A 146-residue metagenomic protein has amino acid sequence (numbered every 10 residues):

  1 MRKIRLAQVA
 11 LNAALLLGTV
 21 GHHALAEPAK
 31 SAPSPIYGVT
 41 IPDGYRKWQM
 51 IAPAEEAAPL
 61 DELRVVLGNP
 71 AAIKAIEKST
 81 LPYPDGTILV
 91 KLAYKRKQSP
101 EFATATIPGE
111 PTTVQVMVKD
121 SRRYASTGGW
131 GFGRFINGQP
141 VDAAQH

Functional and structural regions predicted by a protein language model:
M1-L11: Bacterial N-terminal signal peptides that target proteins for export
A10-V20: Bacterial N-terminal signal peptides
V20-A26: Sec/Tat signal peptide C-region and signal peptidase I cleavage site
P28-E62, T80-H146: Sequence context surrounding c-type heme c attachment/ligation sites in exported
D61-K74: Short, structured beta-strand/loop micro-motifs enriched in basic residues and often containing a Trp
E77: Chalcogenol-based redox active-site neighborhoods
